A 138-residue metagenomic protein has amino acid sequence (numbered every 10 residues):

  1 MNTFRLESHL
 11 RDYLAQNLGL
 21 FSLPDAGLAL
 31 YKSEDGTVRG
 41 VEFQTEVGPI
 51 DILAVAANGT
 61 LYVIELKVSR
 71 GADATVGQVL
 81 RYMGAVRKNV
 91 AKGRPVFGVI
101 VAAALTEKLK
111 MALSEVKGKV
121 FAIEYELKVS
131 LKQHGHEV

Functional and structural regions predicted by a protein language model:
M1-V138: Charged, terminal alpha-helix-loop-beta segments that serve as non-catalytic nucleic-acid engagement and/or assembly
